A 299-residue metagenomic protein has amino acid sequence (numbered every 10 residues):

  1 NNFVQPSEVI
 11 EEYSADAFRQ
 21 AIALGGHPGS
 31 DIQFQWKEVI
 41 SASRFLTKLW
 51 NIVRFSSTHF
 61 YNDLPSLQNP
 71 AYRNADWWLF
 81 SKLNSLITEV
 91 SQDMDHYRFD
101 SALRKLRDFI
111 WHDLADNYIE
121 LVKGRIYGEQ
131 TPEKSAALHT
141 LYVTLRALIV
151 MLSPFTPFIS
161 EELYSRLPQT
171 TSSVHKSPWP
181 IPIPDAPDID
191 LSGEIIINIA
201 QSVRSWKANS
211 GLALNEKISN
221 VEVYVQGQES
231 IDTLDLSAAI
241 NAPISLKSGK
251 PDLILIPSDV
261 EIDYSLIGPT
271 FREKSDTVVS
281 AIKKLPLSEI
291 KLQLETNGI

Functional and structural regions predicted by a protein language model:
N1-E11, A15, S30, Q35-I299: Feature 926 captures the class I aminoacyl-tRNA synthetase adenylation module centered on the KMSKS loop
Q20-A21: Non-catalytic, structured segments within soluble enzyme domains
